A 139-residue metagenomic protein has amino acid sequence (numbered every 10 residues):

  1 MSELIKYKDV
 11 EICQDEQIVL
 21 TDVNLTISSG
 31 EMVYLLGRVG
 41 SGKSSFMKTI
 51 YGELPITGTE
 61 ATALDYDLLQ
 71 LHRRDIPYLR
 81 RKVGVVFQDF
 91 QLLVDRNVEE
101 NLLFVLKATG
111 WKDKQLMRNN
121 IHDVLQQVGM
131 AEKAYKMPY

Functional and structural regions predicted by a protein language model:
I5-Y7, L20-D22: Conserved structural motif at the start of ABC-family nucleotide-binding domains
L36-R38: The feature captures the beta-strand-to-loop junction immediately N-terminal to the Walker
Y51: Helix-to-loop junction immediately C-terminal to a conserved catalytic motif
G58-L68: Conserved ABC transporter NBD signature motif
L68-G84, K114: ABC ATPase NBD coupling module
D95-F104: Short coil-to-helix segment of the ABC ATPase nucleotide-binding domain corresponding to the Q-loop/switch region
L103-L116, Q127-V128: ABC-type ATPase nucleotide-binding domains, specifically the catalytic core motifs of the NBD
V124-Y139: Conserved ABC nucleotide-binding domain
